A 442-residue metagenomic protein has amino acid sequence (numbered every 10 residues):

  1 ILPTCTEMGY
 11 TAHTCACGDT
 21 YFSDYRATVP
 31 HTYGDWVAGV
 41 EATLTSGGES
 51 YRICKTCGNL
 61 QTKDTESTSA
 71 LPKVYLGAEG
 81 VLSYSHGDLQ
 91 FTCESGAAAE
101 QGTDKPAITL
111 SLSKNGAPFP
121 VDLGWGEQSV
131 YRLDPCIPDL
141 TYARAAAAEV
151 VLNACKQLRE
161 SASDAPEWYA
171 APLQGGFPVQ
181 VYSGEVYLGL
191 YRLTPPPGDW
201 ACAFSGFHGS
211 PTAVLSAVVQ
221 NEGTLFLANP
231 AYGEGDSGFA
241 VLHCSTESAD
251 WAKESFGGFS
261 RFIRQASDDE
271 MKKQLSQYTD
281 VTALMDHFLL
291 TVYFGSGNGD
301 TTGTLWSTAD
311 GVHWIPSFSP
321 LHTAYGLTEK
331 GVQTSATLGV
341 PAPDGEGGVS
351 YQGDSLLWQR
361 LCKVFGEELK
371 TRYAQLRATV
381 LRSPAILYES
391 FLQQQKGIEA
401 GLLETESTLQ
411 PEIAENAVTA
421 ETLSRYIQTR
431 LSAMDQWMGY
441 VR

Functional and structural regions predicted by a protein language model:
I1-S67: Extracellular modular ligand-binding repeats in secreted and cell-surface proteins
T6-T11, T45-E49, L76-S83, T103-A107 (+1 more regions): A short, compositionally biased
Y21, Y51, Q61, L89-F91 (+2 more regions): Short, isolated positions in well-ordered beta-strands
C54-K55, L82-Y84, V181: Short aromatic-centered micro-motifs
E66-A99, A385-R442: Regulatory N- and C-terminal appendages and interdomain linkers associated with kinase/kinase-like NTP transferase
G87-A240: Conserved ATP-binding subdomain of kinase catalytic cores across diverse folds
L133-S205, W251-D354, W358, C362-A378: Conserved kinase catalytic-core segment
A228-Y278, P384, Y388, L403: C-terminal accessory segments of proteins
